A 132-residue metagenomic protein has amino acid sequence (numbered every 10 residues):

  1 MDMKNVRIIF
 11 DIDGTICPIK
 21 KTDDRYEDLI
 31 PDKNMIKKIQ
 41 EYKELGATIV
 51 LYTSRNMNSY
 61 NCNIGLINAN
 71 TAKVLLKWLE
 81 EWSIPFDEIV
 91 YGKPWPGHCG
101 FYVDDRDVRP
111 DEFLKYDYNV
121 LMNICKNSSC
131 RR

Functional and structural regions predicted by a protein language model:
M1-R132: Catalytic phosphate/metal-binding cores of nucleic-acid and nucleotide-processing enzymes, i.e., regions that mediate
